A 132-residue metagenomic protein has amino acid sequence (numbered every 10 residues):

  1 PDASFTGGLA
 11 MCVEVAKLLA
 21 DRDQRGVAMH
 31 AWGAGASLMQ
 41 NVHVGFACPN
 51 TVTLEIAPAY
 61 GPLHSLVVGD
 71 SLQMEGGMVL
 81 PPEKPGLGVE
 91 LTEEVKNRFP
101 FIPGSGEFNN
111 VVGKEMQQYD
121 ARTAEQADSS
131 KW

Functional and structural regions predicted by a protein language model:
P1-G86, E90: Shared catalytic-loop signature of beta/alpha-barrel
L87-W132: Extended hydrophobic packing segments that form well-structured cores
